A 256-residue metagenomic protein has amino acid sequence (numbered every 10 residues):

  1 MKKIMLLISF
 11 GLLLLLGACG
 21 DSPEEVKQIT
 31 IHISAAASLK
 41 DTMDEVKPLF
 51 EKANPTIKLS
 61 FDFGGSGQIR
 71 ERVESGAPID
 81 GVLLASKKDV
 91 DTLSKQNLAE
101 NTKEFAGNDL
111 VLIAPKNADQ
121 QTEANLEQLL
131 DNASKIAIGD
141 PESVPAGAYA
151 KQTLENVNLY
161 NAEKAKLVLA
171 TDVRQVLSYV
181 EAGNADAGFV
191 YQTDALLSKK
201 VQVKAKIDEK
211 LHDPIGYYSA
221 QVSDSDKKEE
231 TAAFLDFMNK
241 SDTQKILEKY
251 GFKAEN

Functional and structural regions predicted by a protein language model:
M1-P23: Sec-dependent N-terminal signal peptides of Gram-positive bacterial secreted proteins and lipoproteins
C19-P48, G67, E74, L84-K87 (+3 more regions): Exported/periplasmic ABC-transporter solute-binding proteins
L49-F61: Signal peptide-proximal N-terminal region of secreted/periplasmic/extracellular or secretory-lumen proteins
G64: Cofactor-binding loops of NAD(P)H-dependent oxidoreductases, dominated by short-chain dehydrogenase/reductases
P78-G81: Short, structured active-site "lid" loops
L98: Catalytic and substrate-binding regions of extracellular carbohydrate-active enzymes, especially polysaccharide lyases
N101-K103: Central helical "cap/lid" subdomain
D109: Active-site-adjacent helical/loop segments in soluble small-molecule enzymes
